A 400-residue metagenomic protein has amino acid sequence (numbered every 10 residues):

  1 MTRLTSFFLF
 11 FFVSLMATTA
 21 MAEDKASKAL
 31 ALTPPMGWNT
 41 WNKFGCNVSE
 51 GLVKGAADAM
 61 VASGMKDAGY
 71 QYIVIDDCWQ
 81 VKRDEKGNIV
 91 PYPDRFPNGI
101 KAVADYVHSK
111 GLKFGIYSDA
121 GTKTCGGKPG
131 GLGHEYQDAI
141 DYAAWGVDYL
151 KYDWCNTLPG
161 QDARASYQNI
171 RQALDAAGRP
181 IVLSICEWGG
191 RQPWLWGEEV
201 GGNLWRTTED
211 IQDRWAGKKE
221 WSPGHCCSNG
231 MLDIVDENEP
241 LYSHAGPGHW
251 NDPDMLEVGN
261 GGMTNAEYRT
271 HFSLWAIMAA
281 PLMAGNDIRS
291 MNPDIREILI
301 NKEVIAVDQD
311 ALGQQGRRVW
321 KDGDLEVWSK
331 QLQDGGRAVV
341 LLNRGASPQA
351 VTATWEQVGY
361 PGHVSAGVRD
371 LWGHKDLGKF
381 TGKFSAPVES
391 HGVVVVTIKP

Functional and structural regions predicted by a protein language model:
S6-A17: Bacterial N-terminal signal peptides
A20-D24: Boundary at the C-terminal end of the N-terminal hydrophobic targeting segment
P34-T40, G69-D76, K113-S118, D148-D153 (+7 more regions): Structural recognition of the beta-strand scaffold that forms the well-ordered cores of secreted hydrolase catalytic
A56, M60-P159: Aromatic-lined carbohydrate-binding/catalytic grooves of carbohydrate-active enzymes
H134-Q137, V182-N286: Glycan-recognition surfaces
T270-V319: Catalytic cores of secreted or luminal carbohydrate-active enzymes
W275-M278, M283-G285, K321-Y360, H391: Carbohydrate-binding surface patches
G378-P400: C-terminal beta-strand-rich structural cap/linker in extracellular carbohydrate-active enzymes
